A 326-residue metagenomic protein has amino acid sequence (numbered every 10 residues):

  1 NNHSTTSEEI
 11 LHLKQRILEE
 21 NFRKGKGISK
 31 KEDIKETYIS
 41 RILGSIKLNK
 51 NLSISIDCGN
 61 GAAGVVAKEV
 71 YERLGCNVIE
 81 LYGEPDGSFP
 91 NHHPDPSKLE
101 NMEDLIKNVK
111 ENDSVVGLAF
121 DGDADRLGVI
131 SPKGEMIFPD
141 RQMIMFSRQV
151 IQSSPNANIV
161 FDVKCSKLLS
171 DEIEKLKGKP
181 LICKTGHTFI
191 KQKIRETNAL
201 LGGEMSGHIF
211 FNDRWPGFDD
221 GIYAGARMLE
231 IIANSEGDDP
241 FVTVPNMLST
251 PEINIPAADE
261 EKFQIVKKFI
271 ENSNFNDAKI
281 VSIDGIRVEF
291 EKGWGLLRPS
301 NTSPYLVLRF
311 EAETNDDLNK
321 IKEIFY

Functional and structural regions predicted by a protein language model:
N1, Q152-R309, T314-Y326: Phosphate-binding and adjacent anionic-ligand microenvironments
N1, V65-V70, P90-P94, G128-K133 (+3 more regions): Short acidic, glycine/serine/threonine-rich loops at helix termini
N1-K24, K50, D104-K177: Replace "Mg2+/Mn2+-dependent" with "divalent metal-dependent
N1-N112: Gly/Ser/Thr-enriched, mixed-charge loops and adjacent short helices that form phosphate/oxyanion-binding elements
N2, K31, I56-G59, P94 (+4 more regions): Glycine- and other small-residue-rich loops at beta-strand/loop junctions that grip anionic moieties
G75-Y82, M136-R141, K177-T185: Short hydrophobic/aromatic-enriched beta-strand-loop microsegments
S88-H93, R148-V150, I190-R195: Short, charged, surface-exposed secondary-structure boundary motifs
